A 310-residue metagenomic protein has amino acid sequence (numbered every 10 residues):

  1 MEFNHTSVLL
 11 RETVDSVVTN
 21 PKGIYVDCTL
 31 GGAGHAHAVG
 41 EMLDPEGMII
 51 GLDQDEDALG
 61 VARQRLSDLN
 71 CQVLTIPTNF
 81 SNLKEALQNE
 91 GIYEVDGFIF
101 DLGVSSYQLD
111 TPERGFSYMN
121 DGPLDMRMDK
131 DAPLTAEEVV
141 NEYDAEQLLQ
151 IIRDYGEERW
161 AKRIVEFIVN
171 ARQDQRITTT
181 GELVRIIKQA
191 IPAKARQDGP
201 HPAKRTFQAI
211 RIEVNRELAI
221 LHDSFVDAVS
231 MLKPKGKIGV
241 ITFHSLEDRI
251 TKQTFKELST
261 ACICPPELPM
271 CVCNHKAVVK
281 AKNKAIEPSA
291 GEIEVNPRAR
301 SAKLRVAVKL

Functional and structural regions predicted by a protein language model:
M1-L310: S-adenosyl-L-methionine-dependent methyltransferase catalytic core, i.e., the SAM/SAH-binding region
